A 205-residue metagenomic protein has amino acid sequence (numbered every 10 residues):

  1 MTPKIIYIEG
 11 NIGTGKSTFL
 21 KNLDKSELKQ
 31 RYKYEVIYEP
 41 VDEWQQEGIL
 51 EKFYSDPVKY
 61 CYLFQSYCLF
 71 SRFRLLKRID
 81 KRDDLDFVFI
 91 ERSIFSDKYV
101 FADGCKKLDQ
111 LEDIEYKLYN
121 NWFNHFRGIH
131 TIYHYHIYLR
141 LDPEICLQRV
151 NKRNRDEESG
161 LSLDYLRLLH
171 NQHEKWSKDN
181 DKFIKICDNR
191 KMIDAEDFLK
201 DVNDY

Functional and structural regions predicted by a protein language model:
I8: Hydrophobic anchor at the beta1->P-loop junction of P-loop NTPases
N11: P-loop (Walker A) phosphate-binding loop of NTP-binding proteins
K16: Conserved lysine of the Walker
F19-L20: Post-Walker A alpha-helix
D24-S71, V100: Conserved substrate/cofactor phosphate-moiety recognition/catalytic segment in nucleotide-dependent phosphotransferases
L50-V88, K106-L111: Conserved nucleotide-sensing/catalytic segment adjacent to the nucleotide-binding pocket in NTP-handling enzymes
Y99-N171: A glycine- and Lys/Arg-enriched "phosphate-lid" helix/loop adjacent to the NTP-binding pocket of small-molecule kinases
L147-Y205: NTP-dependent small-molecule kinase module
